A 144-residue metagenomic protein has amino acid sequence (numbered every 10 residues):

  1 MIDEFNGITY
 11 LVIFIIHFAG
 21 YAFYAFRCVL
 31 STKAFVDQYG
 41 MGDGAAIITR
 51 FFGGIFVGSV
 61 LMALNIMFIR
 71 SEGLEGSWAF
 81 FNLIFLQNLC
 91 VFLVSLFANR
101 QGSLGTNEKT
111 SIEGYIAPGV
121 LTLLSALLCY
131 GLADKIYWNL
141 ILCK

Functional and structural regions predicted by a protein language model:
I2-Y21: Hydrophobic transmembrane alpha-helical segments in integral membrane proteins
I16-I48: Hydrophobic transmembrane helix segments
A19, Y24, A46-F68, F85-F92: Core segments of alpha-helical transmembrane spans in multipass integral membrane proteins
Y39-D43, L74-F80, T106-Y115: Non-cytosolic membrane-interface motifs at loop->transmembrane helix junctions
A63-N82, R100: Juxtamembrane helix-break-helix junctions at the cytosolic face of small multi-pass alpha-helical membrane proteins
F80-A98, P118-L124: Hydrophobic alpha-helical membrane segments
L93-G114, A133: Membrane-helix boundary connector in multi-pass membrane proteins
L127-K144: Juxtamembrane boundary at the C-terminal end of a transmembrane helix
